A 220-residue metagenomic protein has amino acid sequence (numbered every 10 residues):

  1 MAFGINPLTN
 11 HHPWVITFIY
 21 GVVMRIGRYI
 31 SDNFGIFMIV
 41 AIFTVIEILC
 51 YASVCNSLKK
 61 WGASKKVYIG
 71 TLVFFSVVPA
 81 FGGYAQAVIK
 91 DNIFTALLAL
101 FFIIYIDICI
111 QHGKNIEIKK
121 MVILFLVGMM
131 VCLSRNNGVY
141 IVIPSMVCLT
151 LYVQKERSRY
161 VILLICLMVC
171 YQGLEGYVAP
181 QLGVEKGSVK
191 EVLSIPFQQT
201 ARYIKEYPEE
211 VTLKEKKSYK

Functional and structural regions predicted by a protein language model:
M1, P7-V23, I30, F34: Extracytoplasmic catalytic/substrate-binding loops of multi-pass membrane glycan-assembly enzymes
I39-I42, V73-Y105, V131-I141: Multi-pass, polyprenyl lipid-linked donor-dependent membrane glycosyltransferases
A41-G62, L100, I104: Transmembrane-helix motifs of polytopic, lipid-linked glycan transferases
Y51-V77, T95-A96, K119: Transmembrane-helix signature of polytopic, membrane-embedded enzymes that assemble or transfer cell-envelope glycans
F101-K120: Membrane-interface transmembrane helices that cradle and orient dolichyl/undecaprenyl
K120-R135, L167-Q172: Membrane-interface alpha helices of multi-pass inner-membrane proteins
N137-Y152, V161-L164: Transmembrane-embedded, aromatic-rich helix segments that form part of the hydrophobic channel/pocket engaging
Y140, Y160-K220: Juxtamembrane membrane-water interface segments immediately following transmembrane helices in multi-pass
